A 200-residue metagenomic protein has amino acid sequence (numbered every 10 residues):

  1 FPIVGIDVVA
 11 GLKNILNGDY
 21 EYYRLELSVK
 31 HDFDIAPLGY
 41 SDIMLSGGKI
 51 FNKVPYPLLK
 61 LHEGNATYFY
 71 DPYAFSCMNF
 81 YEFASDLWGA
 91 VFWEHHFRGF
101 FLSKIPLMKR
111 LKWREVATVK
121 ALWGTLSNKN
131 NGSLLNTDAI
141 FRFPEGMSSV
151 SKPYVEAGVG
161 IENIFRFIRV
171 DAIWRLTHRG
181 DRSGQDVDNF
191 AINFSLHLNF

Functional and structural regions predicted by a protein language model:
F1-F200: Exposed, low-structure sequence patches enriched in small/polar residues
